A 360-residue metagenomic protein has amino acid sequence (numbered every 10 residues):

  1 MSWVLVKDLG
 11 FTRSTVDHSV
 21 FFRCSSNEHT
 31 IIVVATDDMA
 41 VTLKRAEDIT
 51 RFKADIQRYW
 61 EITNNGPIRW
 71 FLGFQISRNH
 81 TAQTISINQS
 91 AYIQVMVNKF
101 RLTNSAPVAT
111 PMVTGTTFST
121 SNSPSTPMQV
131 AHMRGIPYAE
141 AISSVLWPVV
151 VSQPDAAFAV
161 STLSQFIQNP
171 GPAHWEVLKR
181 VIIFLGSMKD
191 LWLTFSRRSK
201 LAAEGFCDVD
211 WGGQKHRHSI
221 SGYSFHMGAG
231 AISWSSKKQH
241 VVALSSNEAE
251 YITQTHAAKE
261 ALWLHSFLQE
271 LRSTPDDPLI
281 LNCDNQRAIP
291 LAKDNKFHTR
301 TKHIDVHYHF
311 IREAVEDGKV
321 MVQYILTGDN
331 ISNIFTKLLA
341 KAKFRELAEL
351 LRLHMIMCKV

Functional and structural regions predicted by a protein language model:
M1-V20, N27-T42, A46-K53, A131-A157 (+3 more regions): Conserved pre-motif C helix in the palm subdomain of viral-like polymerases
S2, V6, V20, D37-M39 (+19 more regions): Mobile genetic element proteins and their domesticated derivatives, centered on retroelements and DNA transposons
T12-V16, A40-I93, F100, S105 (+3 more regions): Polymerase palm active-site segment centered on the conserved acidic dipeptide of motif C
R23-E61, S77-N88, Q165-P172, A288-R300: Catalytic palm subdomain of template-directed nucleic-acid polymerases, centered on the conserved carboxylate motif
N65-W192, L326, I334-T336: C-terminal reverse transcriptase regions that engage the nucleic-acid substrate
Q75, F166, L201-A202, K237-V360: RNase H-like nuclease module associated with reverse transcription
V145, F206-N247: RNase H-like nuclease fold core
I183-C207, S273-P275: Structured nucleic-acid-interacting core domains from mobile-element enzymes and related host factors, especially RNase
